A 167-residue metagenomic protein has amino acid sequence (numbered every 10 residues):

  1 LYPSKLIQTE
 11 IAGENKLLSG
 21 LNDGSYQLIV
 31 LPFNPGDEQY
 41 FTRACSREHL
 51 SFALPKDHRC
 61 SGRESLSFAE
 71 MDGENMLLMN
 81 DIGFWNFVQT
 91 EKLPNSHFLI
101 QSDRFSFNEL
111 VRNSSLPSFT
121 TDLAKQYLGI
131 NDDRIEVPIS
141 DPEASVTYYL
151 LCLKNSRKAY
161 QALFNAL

Functional and structural regions predicted by a protein language model:
L1-G36: Central regulatory/effector-binding core of bacterial HTH transcription factors
K5-G13, P32, L78-M79, N95-S106: Short beta-strand-to-loop elements that line the ligand-binding cleft of bilobed periplasmic-binding protein-like
L18, N22, F68, F107-N108: Short hydrophobic/charged patches on amphipathic alpha-helices used for structural packing and interfaces
F33-P35, N80-F84, T121-K125: Short, polar loop motifs at secondary-structure junctions
D37-A44, E48, F105-K158: Beta-alpha-beta core module
T42-L50, L54-M76: Flexible hinge/capping segments at coil-to-helix
D57, S65-G73, D141-L167: Extended ligand-binding regions for polar small-molecule ligands
D72-S96, Y160: Secondary-structure junction motif
